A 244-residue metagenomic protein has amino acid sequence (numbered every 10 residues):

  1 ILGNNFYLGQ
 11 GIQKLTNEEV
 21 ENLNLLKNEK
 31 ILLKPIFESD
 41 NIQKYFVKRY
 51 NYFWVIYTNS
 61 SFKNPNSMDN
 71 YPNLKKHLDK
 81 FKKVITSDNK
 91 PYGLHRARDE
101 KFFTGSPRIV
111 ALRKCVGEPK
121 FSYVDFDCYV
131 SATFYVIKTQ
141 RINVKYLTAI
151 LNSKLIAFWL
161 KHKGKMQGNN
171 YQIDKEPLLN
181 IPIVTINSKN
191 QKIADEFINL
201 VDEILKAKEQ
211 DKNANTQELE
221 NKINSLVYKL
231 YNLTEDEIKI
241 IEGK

Functional and structural regions predicted by a protein language model:
I1-N190: Polybasic, glycine- and aromatic-enriched phosphate-binding surface used to engage nucleic acids
L32, N73-F81, I183-K244: Non-catalytic DNA-recognition/assembly elements of restriction-modification systems
